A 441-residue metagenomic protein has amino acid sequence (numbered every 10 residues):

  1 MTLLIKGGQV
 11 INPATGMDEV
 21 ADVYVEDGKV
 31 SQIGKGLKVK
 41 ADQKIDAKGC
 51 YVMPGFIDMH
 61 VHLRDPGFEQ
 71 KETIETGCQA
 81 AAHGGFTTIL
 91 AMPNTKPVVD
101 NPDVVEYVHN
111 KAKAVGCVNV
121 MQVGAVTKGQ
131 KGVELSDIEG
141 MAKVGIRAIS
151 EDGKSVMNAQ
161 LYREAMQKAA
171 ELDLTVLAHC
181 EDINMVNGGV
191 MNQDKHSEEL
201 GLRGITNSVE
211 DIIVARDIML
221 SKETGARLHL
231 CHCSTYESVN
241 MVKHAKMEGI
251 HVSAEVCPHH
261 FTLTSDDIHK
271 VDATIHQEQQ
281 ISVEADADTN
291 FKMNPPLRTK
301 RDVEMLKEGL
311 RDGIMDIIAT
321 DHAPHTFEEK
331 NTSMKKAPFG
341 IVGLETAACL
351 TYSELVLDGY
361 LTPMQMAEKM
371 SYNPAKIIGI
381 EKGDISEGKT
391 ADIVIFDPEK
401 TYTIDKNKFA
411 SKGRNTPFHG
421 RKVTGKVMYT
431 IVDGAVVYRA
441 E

Functional and structural regions predicted by a protein language model:
M1-G55: Histidine-rich, glycine-flanked metal-binding segment
G8, S333-K336, L357, T390-E441: C-terminal cap of metal-dependent C-N hydrolases
G8, V23, G28, G49 (+16 more regions): Divalent metal-coordination and catalytic microenvironments
A47-A114: Metal-associated gating/positioning segment near the N- to mid-region
M59-E72, M121-E134, R203-N207: Active-site mouth loops of central-metabolism enzymes
P102-N119, Q167-A178, L350: Alpha-helix-loop-beta-strand connector modules within alpha/beta enzyme cores
L135-I318: Histidine/acidic residue-rich metal-binding segments in metalloenzymes
E199-R227, A287-N290, E308-I318, A323-P398: His/Asp/Glu-enriched, well-ordered alpha-helical/loop segment that forms or immediately abuts the divalent-metal
